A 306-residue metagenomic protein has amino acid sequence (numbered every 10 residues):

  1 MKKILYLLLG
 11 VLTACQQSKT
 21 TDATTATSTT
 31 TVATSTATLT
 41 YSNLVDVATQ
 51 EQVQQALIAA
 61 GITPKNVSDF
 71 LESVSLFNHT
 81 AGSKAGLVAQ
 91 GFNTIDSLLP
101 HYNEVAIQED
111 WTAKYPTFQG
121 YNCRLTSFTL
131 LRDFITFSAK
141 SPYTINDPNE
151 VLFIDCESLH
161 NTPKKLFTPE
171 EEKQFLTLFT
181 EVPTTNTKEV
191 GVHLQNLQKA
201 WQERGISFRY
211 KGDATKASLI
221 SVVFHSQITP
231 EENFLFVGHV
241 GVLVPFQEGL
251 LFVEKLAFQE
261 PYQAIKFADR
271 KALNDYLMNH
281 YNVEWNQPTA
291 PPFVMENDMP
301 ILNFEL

Functional and structural regions predicted by a protein language model:
K2-L7: Sec-dependent signal peptide recognition, specifically the positively charged N-region followed immediately by
L12-A14: C-terminal motif of bacterial Sec signal peptides marking the signal peptidase cleavage site
Q16-S18: Bacterial signal peptide processing site
D22-L44: Post-signal peptide N-terminal segment of mature Sec-exported envelope proteins
A59, N66-S226, F234-G238, P245-Q259: Acidic/His-rich structured neighborhood in mature extracellular/periplasmic domains
L251-K255, A268-L306: Low-complexity, Gly/Ser/Thr/Pro-rich intrinsically disordered linker/tail segments
Q259-Y262, F267: Extended, aromatic/histidine-rich regions of cofactor-dependent oxidoreductases associated with respiratory
